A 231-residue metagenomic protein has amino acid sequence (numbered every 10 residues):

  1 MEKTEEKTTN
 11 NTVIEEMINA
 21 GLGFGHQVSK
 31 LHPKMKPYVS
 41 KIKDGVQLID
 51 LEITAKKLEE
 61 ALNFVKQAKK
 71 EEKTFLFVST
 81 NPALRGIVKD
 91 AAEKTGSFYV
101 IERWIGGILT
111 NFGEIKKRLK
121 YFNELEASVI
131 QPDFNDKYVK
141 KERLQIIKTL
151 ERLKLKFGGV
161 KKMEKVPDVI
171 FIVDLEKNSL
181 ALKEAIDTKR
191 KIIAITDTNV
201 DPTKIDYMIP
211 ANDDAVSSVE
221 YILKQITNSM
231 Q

Functional and structural regions predicted by a protein language model:
M1-K73, T80-V129, R143, M163: N-terminal cationic and glycine-rich segments that engage phosphates or anionic surfaces
E6, E16, V28-K30, G159-E164 (+4 more regions): Replace "in large, NTP-powered and nucleic-acid-processing enzymes" with "in large, NTP-powered factors and other
G21, F77, I170, I222: Residue-level signature of catalytic and energy-coupling elements of molecular machines, predominantly ATP/GTP-dependent
N81-L84, W104-L109, E176-S179, T198-D201 (+1 more regions): Conserved nucleotide-binding/hydrolysis micro-motifs of P-loop NTPases
G107-V139, K148-R152, D213-D214, V219-Q231: Conserved phosphate-handling catalytic cores of large alpha/beta enzymes
K140-I172, S179-E184, I193: Extended, charged alpha-helical interaction scaffolds
L180-K183, T188-Q231: Short glycine/threonine-rich loop/turn motifs
